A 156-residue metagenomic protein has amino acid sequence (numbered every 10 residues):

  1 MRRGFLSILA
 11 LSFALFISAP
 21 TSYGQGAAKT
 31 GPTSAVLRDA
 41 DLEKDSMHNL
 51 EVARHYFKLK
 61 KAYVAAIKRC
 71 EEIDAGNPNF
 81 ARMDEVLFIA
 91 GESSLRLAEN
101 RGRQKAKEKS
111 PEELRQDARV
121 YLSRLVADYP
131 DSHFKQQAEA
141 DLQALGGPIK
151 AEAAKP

Functional and structural regions predicted by a protein language model:
M1-L11, A19-P156: Acidic, polar-rich low-complexity tracts and alpha-helical solenoid repeat scaffolds
